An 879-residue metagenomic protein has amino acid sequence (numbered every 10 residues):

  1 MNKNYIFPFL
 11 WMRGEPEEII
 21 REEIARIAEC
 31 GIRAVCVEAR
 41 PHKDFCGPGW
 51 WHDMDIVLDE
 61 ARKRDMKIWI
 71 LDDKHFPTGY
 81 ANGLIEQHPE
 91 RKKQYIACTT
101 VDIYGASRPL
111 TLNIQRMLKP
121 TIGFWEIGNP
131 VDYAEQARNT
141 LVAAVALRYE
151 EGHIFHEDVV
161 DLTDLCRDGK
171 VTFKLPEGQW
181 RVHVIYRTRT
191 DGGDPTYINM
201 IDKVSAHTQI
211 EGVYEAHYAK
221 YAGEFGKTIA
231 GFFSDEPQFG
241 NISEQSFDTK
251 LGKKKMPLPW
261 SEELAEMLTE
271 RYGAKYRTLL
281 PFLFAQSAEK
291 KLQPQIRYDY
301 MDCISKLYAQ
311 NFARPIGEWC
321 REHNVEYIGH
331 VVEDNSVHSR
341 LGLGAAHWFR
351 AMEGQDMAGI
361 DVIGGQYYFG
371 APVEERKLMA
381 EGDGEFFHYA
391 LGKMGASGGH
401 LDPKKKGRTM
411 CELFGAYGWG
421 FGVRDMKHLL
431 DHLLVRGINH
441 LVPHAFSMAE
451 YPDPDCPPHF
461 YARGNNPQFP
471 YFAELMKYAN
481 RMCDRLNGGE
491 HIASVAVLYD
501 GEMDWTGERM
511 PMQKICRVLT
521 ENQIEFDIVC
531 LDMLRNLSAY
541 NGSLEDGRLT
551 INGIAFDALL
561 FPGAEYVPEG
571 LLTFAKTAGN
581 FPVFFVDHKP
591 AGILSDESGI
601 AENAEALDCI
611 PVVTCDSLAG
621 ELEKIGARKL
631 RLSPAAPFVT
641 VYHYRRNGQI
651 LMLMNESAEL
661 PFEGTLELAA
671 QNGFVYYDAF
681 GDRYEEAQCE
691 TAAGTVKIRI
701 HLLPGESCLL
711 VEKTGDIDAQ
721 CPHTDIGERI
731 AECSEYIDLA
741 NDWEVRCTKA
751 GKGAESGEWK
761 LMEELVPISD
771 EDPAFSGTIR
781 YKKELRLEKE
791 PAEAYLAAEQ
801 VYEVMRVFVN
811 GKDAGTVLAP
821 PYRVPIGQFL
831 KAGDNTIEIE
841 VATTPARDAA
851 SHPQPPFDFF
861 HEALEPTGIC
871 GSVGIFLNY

Functional and structural regions predicted by a protein language model:
N2-E22, R33-E38, F45-G83, H88-R91 (+7 more regions): Carbohydrate-binding surfaces of carbohydrate-active enzymes
A81-G223: Catalytic and substrate-binding clefts that recognize carbohydrates or anionic sugar/phosphate headgroups
V171, V696-I698, C708, Y781-K783 (+1 more regions): Short strand-edge motifs at loop-to-beta-strand transitions and within beta-strands of extracellular beta-rich domains
R189-G192, D716-D718, A842-A850: Short acidic/polar inter-strand loop motif in beta-rich domains
L666, L785-N810, I837-E840: Aromatic-lined ligand-binding clefts that engage carbohydrates, nucleic acids, or primary amines
L703, F829-A832: Surface-exposed, short loops/turns at beta-strand junctions within beta-sandwich domains
C708, A794, A832-A849: Short, well-structured beta-strand segments enriched in hydrophobic/aromatic residues within extracellular or lumenal
A849-Y879: Exposed low-complexity, polar/acidic, P/S/T/G-rich flexible segments that act as propeptides, protease-susceptible
